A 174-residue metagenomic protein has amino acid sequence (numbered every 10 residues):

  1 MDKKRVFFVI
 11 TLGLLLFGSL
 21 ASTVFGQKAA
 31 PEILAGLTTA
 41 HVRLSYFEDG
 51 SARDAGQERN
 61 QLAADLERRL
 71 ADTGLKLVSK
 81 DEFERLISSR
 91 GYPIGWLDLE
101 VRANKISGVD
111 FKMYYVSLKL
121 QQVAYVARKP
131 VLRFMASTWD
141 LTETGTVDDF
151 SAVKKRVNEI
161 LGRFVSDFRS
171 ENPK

Functional and structural regions predicted by a protein language model:
M1-T11: Bacterial N-terminal signal peptides that target proteins for export
K4, G18, S22-T23: Terminal, compositionally biased segments
V9-S19: Bacterial N-terminal signal peptides
S22-A64, S166-K174: A structural "domain/chain start" motif
Q27-I33, Y125-K174: C-terminal/domain-edge helix-coil "capping" segments
V42, L77, L99, V116-L120 (+2 more regions): Hydrophobic beta-strand residues in large extracellular and virion-surface proteins
V42-I94: N-terminal segment of the mature soluble domain
E82-V147: Surface-exposed short loop/turn segments
